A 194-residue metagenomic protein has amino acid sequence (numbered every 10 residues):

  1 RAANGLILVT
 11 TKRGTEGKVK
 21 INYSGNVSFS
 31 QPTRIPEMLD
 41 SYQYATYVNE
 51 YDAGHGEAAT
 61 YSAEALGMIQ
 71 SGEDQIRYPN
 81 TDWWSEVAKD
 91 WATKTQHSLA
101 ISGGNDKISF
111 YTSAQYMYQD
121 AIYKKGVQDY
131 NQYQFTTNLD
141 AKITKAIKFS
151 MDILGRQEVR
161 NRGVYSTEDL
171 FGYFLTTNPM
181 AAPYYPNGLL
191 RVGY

Functional and structural regions predicted by a protein language model:
R1-N22, K94-Q96, S109, Q115: A beta-strand signature from Gram-negative outer-membrane beta-barrel systems, especially the internal plug domain
A3, T93-H97, G104, D129-Y133: Residues that define the transmembrane beta-barrel architecture of outer-membrane proteins
I7, L99, F135-T137: Membrane-embedded beta-strands of outer-membrane beta-barrel proteins, especially the hydrophobic/small aromatic
K12-G14, S102-D106, Q115, D140-K142 (+1 more regions): Structural signature of outer-membrane beta-barrel channels/translocons
E16-N80, A121-Y194: Surface-exposed loop/interface segments of Gram-negative outer-membrane beta-barrel transport/assembly proteins
M68-G72, D106-Y111: Short hydrophobic/aromatic-rich motifs at helix boundaries and adjacent loops
R77-S102, A182, R191-Y194: Outer-membrane beta-barrel transmembrane domain signature of Gram-negative proteins, especially the mid-to-C-terminal
M117-Q119: Ligand-site clamp/hinge motif
